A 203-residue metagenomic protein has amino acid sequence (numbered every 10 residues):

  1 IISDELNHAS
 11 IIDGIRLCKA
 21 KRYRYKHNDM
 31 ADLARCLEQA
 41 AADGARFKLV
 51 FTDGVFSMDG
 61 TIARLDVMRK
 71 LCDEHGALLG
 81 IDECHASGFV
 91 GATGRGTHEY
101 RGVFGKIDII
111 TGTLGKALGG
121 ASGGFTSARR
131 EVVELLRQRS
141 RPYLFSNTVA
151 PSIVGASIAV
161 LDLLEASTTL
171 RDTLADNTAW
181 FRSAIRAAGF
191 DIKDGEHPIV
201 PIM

Functional and structural regions predicted by a protein language model:
I1-A9: Conserved PLP-anchoring active-site segment centered on the Schiff-base-forming lysine
S10-C18: Active-site-proximal loop->helix
C18, E74-H75, A188: Helix C-cap/helix->beta junction micro-motif
Y23-I81: Active-site phosphate-binding strand-loop segment of PLP-dependent enzymes
T93, E99-L135: Active-site PLP attachment segment
S152-D172, S183-A187: Amphipathic alpha-helix from the class-I
D172-A179, R186-M203: Conserved PLP-binding catalytic core of the aspartate aminotransferase-like
